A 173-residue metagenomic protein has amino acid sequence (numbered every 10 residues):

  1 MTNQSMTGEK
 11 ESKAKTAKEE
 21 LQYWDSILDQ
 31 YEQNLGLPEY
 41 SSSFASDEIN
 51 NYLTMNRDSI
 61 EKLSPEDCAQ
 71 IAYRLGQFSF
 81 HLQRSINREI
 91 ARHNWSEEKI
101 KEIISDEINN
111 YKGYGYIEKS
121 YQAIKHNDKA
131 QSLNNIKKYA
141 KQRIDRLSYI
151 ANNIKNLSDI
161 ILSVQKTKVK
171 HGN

Functional and structural regions predicted by a protein language model:
T2-I60: Extended, charged low-complexity scaffolding/tethering segments
K18, Q22-D25, D29, N50 (+6 more regions): Generic detector of well-ordered alpha-helical segments enriched in charged/polar residues, highlighting helical
Y52-Q83: Short, charge-rich amphipathic alpha-helices with coiled-coil/heptad character
D67-G76, Y114-K141: Short, glycine/alanine-rich amphipathic alpha-helical segment that often forms an alpha-turn-alpha hairpin
Q83-S85, I90: Amphipathic alpha-helical interface elements
I90, N94-E102, N135-K168: Long amphipathic alpha-helical coiled-coil segments
H93-S120: Extended alpha-helical coiled-coil "stalk/arm" regions that act as elongated linkers or oligomerization scaffolds
